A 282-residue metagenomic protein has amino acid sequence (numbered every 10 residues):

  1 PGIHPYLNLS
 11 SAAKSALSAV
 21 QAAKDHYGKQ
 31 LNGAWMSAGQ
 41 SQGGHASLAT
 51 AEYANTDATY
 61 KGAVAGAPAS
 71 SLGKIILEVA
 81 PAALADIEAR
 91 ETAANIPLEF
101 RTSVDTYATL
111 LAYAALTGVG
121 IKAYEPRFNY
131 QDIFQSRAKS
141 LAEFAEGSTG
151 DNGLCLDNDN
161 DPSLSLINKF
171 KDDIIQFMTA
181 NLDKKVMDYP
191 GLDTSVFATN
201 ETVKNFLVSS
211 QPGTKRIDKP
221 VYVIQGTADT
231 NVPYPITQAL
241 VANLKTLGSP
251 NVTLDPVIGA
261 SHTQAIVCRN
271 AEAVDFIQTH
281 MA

Functional and structural regions predicted by a protein language model:
Y6-G28: Alpha/beta-hydrolase active-site loop
Q21-E91: Primarily recognizes the serine-hydrolase "nucleophile elbow" in alpha/beta-hydrolase and SGNH/GDSL folds
N32-A34, A58-G62, I217-P220, L247-V252: Loop/turn elements at helix/coil->beta-strand transitions in domains of secreted/extracellular proteins
S41, T227-D229, A260: Residue-level signal for short, function-critical loop segments
A69-G213: Accessory cap/linker subdomain of secreted extracellular hydrolases
K204-N205, N231, Q238-A239, T246-A282: C-terminal catalytic histidine-bearing segment of alpha/beta-hydrolase fold enzymes
I217, Y222-D229: Short beta-strand/loop motif that positions the catalytic acidic residue of the alpha/beta-hydrolase fold
